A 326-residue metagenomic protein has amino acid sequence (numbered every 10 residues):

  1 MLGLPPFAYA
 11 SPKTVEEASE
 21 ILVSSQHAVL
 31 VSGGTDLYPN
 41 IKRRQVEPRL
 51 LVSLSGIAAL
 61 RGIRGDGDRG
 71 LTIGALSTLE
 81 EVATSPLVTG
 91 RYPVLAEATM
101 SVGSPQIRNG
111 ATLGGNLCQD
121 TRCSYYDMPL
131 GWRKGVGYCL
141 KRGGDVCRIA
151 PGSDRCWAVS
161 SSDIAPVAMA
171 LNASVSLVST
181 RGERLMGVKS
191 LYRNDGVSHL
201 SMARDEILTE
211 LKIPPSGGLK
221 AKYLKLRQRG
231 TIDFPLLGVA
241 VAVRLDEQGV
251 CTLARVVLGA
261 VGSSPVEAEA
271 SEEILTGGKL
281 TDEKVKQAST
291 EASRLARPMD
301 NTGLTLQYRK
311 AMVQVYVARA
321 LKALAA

Functional and structural regions predicted by a protein language model:
M1-A326: C-terminal structural segment of proteins
